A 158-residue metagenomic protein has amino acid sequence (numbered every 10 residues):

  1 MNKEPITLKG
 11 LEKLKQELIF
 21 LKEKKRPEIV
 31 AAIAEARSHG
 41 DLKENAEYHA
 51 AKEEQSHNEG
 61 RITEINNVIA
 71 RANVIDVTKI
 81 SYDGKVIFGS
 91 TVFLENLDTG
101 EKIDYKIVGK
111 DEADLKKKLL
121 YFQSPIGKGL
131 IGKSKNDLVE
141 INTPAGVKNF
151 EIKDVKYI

Functional and structural regions predicted by a protein language model:
M1, Q16, R37, K43 (+4 more regions): Residue-level signal for pocket-adjacent positions within structured domains
M1-E64: N-terminal cationic and glycine-rich segments that engage phosphates or anionic surfaces
K3, V155-I158: Short hydrophobic/aromatic patches at helix-to-coil boundaries
L18, K22-K25, I69-N73, S134: Conserved NTP-handling cores and scaffolds of large molecular machines
K52-Q55, V68, E140-N142, N149-E151: Generic alpha-helical hydrophobic packing signal
R61-I69, I75-I80: Structured, basic alpha/beta domains of bacterial-type, RNA-associated proteins
I75-F150, K156: Non-DNA-binding regulatory cores of transcription-related proteins, predominantly C-terminal effector-binding
